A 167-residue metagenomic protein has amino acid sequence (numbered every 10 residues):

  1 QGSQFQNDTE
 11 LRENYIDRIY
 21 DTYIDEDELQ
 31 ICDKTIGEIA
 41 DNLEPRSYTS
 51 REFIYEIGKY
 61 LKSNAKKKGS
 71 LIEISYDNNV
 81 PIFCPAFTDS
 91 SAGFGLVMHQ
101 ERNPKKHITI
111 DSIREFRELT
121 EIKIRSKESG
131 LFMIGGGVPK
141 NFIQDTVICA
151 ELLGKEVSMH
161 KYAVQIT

Functional and structural regions predicted by a protein language model:
Q1-T167: Conserved catalytic alpha/beta core of Sir2/sirtuin-type deacylases, generalized to analogous enzyme cores that bind
